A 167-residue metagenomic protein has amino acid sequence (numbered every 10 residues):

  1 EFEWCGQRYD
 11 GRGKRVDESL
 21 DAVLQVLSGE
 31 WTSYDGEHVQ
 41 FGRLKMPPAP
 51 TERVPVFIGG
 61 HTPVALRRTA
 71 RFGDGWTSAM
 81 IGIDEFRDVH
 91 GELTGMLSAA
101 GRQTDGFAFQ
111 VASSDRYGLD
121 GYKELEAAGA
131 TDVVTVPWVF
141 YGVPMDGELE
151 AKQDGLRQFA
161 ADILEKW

Functional and structural regions predicted by a protein language model:
E1-W167: Active-site-adjacent structural elements that line small-molecule/cofactor binding pockets in enzymes
